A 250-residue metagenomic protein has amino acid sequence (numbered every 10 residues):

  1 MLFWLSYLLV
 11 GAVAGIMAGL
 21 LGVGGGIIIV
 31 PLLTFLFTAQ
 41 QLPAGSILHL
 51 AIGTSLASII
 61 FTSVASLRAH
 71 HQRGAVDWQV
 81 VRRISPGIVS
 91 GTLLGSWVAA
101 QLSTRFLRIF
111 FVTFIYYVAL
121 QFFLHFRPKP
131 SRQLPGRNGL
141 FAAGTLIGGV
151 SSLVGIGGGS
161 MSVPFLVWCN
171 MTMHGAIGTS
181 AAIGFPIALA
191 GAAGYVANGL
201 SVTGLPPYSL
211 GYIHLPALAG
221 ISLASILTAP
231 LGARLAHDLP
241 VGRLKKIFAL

Functional and structural regions predicted by a protein language model:
M1-L21, I28-H49, S63-L153, V167-G175 (+2 more regions): Juxtamembrane transmembrane-helix boundary motif
T54-T62, S90, A182-G194: Membrane-embedded alpha-helical segments of transport systems, primarily multispan ion/solute transporters
T179: An active-site-proximal beta-strand-loop segment
